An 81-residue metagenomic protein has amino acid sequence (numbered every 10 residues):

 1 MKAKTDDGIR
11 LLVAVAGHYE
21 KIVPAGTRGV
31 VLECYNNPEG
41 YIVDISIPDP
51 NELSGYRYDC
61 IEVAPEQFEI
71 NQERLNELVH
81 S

Functional and structural regions predicted by a protein language model:
K2-S81: Basic/aromatic-rich interaction segments and small domains that mediate binding to polyanionic partners
